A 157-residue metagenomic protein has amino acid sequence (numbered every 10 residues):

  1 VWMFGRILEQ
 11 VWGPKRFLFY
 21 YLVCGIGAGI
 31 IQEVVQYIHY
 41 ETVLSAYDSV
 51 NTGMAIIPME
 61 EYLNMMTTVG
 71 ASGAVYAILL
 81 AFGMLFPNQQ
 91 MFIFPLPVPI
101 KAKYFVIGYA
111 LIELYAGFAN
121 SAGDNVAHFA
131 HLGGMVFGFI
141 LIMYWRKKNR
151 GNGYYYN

Functional and structural regions predicted by a protein language model:
V1-N157: A detector for small-residue-rich transmembrane helices and their helix-helix packing motifs
